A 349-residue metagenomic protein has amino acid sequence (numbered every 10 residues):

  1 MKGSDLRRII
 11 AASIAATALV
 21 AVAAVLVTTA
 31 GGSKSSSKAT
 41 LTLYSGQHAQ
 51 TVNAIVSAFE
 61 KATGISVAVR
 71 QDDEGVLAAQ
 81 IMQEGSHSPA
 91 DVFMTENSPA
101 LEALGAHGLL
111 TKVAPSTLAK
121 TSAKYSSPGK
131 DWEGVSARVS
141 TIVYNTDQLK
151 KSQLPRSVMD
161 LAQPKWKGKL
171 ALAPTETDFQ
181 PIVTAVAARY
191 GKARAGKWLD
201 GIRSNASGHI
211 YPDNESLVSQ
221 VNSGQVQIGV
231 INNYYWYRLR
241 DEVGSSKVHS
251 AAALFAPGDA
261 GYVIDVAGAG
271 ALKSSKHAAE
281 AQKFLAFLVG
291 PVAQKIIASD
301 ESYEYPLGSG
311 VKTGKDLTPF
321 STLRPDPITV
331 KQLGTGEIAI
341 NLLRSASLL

Functional and structural regions predicted by a protein language model:
M1-T40, L349: Short, low-complexity disordered leader/linker segments with a strong preference for bacterial N-terminal type II
T28, S35-A103, L349: Early extracytoplasmic/lumenal segment of secretory-pathway proteins
G46-N53, D72, V76, S88-V226 (+2 more regions): Extracytoplasmic ligand-binding site segments that recognize negatively charged/polar headgroups
I55, R194-W198, A267, K276-L288 (+1 more regions): Short amphipathic alpha-helical coupling segments at ligand-binding clamshell hinges and other catalytic/signaling
T141-Q148, I264-H277, I296: A bilobed periplasmic-binding-protein/Venus flytrap-type ligand-binding module shared by bacterial periplasmic
G168-P174, F287-V311: Periplasmic-binding protein-like
A193-R194, P306-L349: An extracytoplasmic/periplasmic, membrane-proximal ligand-sensing/linker region
Y211-S274, S309-D316: Extracytoplasmic/periplasmic substrate-binding proteins
